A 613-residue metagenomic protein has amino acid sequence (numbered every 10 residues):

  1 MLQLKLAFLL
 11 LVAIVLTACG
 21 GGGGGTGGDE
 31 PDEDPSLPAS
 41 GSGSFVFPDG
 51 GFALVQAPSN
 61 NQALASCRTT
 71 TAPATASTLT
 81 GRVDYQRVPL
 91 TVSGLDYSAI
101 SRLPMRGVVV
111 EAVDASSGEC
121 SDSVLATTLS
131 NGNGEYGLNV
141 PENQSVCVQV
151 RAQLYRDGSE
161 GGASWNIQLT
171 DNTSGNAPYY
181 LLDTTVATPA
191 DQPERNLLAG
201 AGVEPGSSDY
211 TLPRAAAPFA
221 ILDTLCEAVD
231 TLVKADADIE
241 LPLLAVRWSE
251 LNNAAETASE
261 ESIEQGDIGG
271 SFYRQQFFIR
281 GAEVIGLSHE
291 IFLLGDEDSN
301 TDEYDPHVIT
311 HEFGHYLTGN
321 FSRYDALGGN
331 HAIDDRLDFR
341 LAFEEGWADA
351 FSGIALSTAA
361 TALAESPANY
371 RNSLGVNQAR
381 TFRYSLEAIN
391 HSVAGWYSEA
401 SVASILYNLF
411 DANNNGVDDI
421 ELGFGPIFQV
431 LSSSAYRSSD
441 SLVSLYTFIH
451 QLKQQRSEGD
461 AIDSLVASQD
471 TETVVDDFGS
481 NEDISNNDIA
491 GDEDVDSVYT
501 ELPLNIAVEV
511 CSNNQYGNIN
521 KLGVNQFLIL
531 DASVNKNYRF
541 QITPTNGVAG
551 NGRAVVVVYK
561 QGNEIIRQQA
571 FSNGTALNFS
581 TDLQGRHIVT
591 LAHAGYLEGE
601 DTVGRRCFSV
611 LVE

Functional and structural regions predicted by a protein language model:
L16-A18: C-terminal motif of bacterial Sec signal peptides marking the signal peptidase cleavage site
A74, D325-S533, N537, Q541 (+1 more regions): Replace "(M1/M4/M9/M12/WLM)" with "(e.g., M1/M4/M8/M9/M12/M26/WLM)" and add "not limited to" to clarify scope
V88-C120, E421, G550-V557: Short, ordered, surface-exposed loop/turn motifs in non-cytosolic proteins
D114-E135: Short, acidic Ser/Thr/Gly-rich low-complexity loop/linker segments typical of extracellular and cell-surface proteins
N139-P141, A201-I268: Zn2+-dependent metallopeptidase catalytic core
S262-E303, F313, G319-N320: Active-site scaffold of zinc-dependent metalloenzymes
H307-R323, E345-D349, G353: Active-site recognition of the HExxH zinc-binding catalytic motif
D494-Y499, Q526-L528, V548, V555-I566 (+1 more regions): C-terminal edge strands of extracellular/lumenal beta-sandwich accessory domains
